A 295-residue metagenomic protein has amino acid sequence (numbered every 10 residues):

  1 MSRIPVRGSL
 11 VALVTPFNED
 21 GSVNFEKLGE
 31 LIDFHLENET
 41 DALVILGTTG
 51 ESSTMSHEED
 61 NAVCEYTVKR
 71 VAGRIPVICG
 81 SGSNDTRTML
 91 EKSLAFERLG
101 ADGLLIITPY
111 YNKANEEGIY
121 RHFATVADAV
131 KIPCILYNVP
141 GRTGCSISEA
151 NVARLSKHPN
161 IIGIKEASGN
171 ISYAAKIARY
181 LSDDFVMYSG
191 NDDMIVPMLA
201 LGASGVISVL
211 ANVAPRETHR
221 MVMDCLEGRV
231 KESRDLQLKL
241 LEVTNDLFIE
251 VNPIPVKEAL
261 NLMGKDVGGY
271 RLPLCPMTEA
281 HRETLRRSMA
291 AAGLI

Functional and structural regions predicted by a protein language model:
S2-V11, T15-S146: Active-site beta->alpha loop and helix N-cap motifs at the rims of alpha/beta catalytic domains
P5-P16, N38-T40, T49, A200-A203 (+1 more regions): C-terminal alpha-helical cap/extension of soluble enzyme domains
F25, G29-I32, E149, R282-M289: Short, amphipathic alpha-helical "lid/cap" segments that border enzyme active or binding sites
L28, D60, C64, M89 (+7 more regions): A general structural signal for well-ordered alpha-helical segments in protein cores
M55-E58, E91, E116-I119, I147-E149 (+4 more regions): Short secondary-structure transition/capping segments
A62, Y66-V71, A95, L99 (+8 more regions): Alpha-helical structural signal in soluble globular domains
D128-A129, R142-F248: Catalytic alpha/beta core domains of metabolic enzymes, predominantly
N138, N160-I161, R271-L272: Glycine-rich phosphate-binding "P-loop"
